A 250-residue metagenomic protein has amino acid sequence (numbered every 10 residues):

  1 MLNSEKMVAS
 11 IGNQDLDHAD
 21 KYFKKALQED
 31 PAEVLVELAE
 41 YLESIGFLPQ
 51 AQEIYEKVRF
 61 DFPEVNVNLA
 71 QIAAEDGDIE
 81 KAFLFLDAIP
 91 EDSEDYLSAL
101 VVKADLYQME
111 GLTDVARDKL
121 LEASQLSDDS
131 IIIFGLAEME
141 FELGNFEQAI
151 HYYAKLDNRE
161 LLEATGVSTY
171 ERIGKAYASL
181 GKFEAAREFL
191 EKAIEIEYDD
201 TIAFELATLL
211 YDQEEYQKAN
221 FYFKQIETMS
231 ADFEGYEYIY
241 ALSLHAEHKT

Functional and structural regions predicted by a protein language model:
M1, E33-V36, E64, S98 (+4 more regions): Start-of-helix register in tetratricopeptide repeats
M1-E33, I45-G46: N-terminal leader/linker segments that initiate helical-solenoid repeat arrays
E5, E37, N68-Q71, V102 (+4 more regions): Canonical tetratricopeptide repeat
G12, Y41-S44, E75-D76, M109-E110 (+4 more regions): Register position in tetratricopeptide repeats
K24-D30, E56-F62, D87-D95, L121-D128 (+3 more regions): Solenoid-like repeat scaffolds
K175, F204-D212, K224: Alpha-helical adaptor scaffolds
